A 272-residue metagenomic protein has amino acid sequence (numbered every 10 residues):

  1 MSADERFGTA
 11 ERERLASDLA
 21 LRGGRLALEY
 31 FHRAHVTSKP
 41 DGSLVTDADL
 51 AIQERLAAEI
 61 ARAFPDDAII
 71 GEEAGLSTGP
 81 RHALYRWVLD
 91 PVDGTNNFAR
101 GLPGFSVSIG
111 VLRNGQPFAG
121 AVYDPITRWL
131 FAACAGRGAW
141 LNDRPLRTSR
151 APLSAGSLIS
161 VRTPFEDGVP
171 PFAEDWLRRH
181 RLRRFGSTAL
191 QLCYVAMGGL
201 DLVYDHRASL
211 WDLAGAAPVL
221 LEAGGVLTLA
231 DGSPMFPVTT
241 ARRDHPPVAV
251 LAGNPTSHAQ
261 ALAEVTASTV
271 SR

Functional and structural regions predicted by a protein language model:
M1-E13, D18, C193-R272: Oxyanion/phosphate-interacting regions
M1-V92, A263, V270-R272: N-terminal subdomain of lithium-sensitive/metallo-dependent phosphomonoesterases centered on the IMPase/IPPase/PAP
A27, D49, I60, T95 (+6 more regions): Residue-level signal for inorganic ion chemistry
D49, Q53, E72, D90-D93 (+5 more regions): Acidic active-site catalytic centers that drive phospho-/nucleotidyl reactions and related ester hydrolyses
D66-A68, R181, D201, V226: Residue-level detector of anion-binding/catalytic polar loops
G71-E73, D143, G186, D231: Short loop/edge segments at beta-strand edges and connector loops that shape dinucleotide/nucleotide cofactor-binding
A83-A121: Glycine-rich active-site/cofactor-binding loop and its immediate structural neighborhood
I109-C193, T239-R272: Acidic beta-strand-loop-alpha-helix segment within the catalytic core of divalent metal-dependent phosphate-processing
